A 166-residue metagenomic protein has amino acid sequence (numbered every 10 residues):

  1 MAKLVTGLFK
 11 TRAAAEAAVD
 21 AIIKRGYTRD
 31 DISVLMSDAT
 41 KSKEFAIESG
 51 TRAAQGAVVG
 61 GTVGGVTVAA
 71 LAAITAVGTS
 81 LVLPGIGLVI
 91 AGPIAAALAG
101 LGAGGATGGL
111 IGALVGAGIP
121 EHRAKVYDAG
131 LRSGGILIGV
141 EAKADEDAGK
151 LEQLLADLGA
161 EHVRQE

Functional and structural regions predicted by a protein language model:
A2-G50, L101-E166: Cytosol/matrix-facing juxtamembrane amphipathic, basic-hydrophobic segments adjacent to a transmembrane helix
S49-V126: Small-residue-rich hydrophobic membrane-insertion segments
